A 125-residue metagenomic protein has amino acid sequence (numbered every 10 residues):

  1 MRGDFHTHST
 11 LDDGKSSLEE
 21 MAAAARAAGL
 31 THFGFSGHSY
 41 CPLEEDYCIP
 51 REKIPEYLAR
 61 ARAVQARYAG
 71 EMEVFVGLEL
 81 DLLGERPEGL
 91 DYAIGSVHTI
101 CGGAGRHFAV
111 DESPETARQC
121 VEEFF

Functional and structural regions predicted by a protein language model:
M1-L80: An N-terminally biased module of ancient metal coordination in phosphate/nucleic-acid-related enzymes
Y47-F125: Extended substrate/RNA-proximal surfaces in nucleic-acid metabolism proteins
